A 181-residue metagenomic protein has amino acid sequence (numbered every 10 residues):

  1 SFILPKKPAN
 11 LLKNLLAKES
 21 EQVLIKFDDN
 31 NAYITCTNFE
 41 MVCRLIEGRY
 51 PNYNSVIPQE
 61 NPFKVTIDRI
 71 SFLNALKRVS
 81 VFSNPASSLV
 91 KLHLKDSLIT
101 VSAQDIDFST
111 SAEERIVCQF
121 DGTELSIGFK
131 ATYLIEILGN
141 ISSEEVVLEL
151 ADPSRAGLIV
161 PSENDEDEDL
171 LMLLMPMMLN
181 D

Functional and structural regions predicted by a protein language model:
S1-I46, N61-D181: DNA polymerase processivity clamps
R49: Glycine-rich, pocket-lining loop/helix-strand segments that form or immediately flank
V56-P58: Short hinge/gating elements
